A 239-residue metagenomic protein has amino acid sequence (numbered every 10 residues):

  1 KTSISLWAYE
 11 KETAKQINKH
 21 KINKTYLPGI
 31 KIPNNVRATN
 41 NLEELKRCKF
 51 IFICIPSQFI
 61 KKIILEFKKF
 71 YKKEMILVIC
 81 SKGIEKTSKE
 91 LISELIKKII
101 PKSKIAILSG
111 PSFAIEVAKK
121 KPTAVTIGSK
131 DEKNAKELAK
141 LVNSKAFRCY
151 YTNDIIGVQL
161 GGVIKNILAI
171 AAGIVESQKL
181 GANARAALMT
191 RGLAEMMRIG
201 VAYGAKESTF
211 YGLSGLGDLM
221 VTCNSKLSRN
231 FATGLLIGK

Functional and structural regions predicted by a protein language model:
K1-N40, E66: NAD(P)+-binding Rossmann beta1-loop-alpha1 motif at the extreme N-terminus of oxidoreductases
Y9, C80-K82, K130: Cofactor-binding loop segments of dinucleotide-utilizing enzymes, especially the Rossmann-like FAD- and NAD(P)+-binding
A14, I60, I92-S93, A135 (+3 more regions): A general structural signal for well-ordered alpha-helical segments in protein cores
I32-N34, A38-P122, L138: Rossmann-like NAD(P)(H) cofactor-binding subdomain of soluble oxidoreductases
F59, F70, L95-S103, P122-T209: Internal alpha-helical scaffold of NAD(P)-dependent oxidoreductase catalytic cores
F113-A114, E176, L219-R229: Glycine-rich phosphate/pyrophosphate-binding beta-alpha loops
L168, L216, M220: Active-site His/Glu-centered metal-binding helix of metallohydrolases
S225-K239: Divalent-cation-assisted or electrostatically stabilized phosphate/pyrophosphate-binding catalytic cores
